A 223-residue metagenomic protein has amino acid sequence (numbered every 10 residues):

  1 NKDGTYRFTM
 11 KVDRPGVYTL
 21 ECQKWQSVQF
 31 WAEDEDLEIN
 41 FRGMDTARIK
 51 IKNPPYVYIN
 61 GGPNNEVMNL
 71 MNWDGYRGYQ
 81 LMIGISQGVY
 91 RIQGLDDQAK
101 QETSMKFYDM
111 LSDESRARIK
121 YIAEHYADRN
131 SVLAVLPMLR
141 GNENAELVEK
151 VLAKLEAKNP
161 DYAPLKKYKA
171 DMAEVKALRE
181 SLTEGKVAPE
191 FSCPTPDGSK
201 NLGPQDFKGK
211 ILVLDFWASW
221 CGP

Functional and structural regions predicted by a protein language model:
N1-R116: A non-transmembrane, solvent-exposed segment enriched in polar/low-complexity residues
K24-Q26, G198-K200, K210: Short acidic/polar mixed-charge low-complexity motifs
M82, A127-M138: Amphipathic alpha-helical repeat scaffolds of TPR domains
I119-A123, L136-P137, L152-E156: Amphipathic alpha-helical segments within well-ordered protein domains
A145-P196, K200-F207: N-proximal helix/coil linker or "cap" segments that precede and/or mark the start of modular domains
K208-L212, F216-P223: Conserved redox-active cysteine motifs that mediate thiol-disulfide chemistry, especially di-cysteine Cys-X(1-2)-Cys
